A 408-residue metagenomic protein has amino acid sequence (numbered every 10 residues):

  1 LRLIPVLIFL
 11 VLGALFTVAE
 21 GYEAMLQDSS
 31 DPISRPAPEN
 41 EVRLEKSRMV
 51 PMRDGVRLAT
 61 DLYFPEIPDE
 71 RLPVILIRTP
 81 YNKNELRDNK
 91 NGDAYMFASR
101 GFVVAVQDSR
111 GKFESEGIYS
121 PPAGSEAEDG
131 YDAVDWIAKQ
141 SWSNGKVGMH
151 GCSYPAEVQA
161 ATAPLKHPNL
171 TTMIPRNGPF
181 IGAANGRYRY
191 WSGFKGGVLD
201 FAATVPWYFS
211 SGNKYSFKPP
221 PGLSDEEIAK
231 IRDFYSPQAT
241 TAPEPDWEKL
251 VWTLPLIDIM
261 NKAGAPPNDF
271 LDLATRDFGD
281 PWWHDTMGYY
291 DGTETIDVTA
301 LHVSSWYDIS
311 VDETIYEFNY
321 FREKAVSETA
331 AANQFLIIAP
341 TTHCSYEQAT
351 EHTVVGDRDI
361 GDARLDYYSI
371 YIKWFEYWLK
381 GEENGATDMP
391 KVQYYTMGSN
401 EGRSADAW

Functional and structural regions predicted by a protein language model:
P5-L15: Bacterial N-terminal signal peptides
Y22-K46, V50-L58, P168, S211-A229 (+5 more regions): Alpha/beta-hydrolase-fold serine-hydrolase catalytic core, especially in secreted/extracellular enzymes
V56-L58, E66-I75, S143, T295-I296: Proline/glycine-enriched tight loop/beta-turn segments at coil->beta junctions that connect or precede beta-strands
E66-K139, G186-K195, E347-R358: Cap/lid segment of the alpha/beta-hydrolase catalytic domain
N91, S99, P164-K166, T171-T295: Accessory cap/linker subdomain of secreted extracellular hydrolases
S141-Y154: Alpha/beta-hydrolase fold nucleophile elbow
H150, I174-N177, I337-P340: Alpha/beta-hydrolase-fold catalytic nucleophile elbow
P155, Q159-A163: Short helix immediately C-terminal to the catalytic nucleophile in hydrolase catalytic domains
